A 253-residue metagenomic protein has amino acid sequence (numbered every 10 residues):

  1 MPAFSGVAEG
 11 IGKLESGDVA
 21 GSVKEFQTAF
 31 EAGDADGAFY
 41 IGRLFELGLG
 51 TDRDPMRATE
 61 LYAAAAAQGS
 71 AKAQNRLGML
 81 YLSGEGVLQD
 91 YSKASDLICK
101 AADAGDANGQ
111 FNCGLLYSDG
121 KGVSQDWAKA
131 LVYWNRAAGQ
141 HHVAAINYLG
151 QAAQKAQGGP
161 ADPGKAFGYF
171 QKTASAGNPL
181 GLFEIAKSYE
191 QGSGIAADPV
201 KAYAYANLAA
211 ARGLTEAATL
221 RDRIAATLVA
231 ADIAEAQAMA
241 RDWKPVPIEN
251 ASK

Functional and structural regions predicted by a protein language model:
M1-Q27, E31-A32, D36-Y40, E249 (+1 more regions): N-terminal leader/linker segments that initiate helical-solenoid repeat arrays
P2-G6, D34, D106, N112 (+1 more regions): Generic helix N-cap/helix-start motif at coil->alpha-helix transitions
G6-K13, A29, A38-L47, T51 (+8 more regions): Hydrophobic face of amphipathic alpha-helices that form TPR/SEL1-like repeat modules and related alpha-solenoid
E31-A35, L47-L49, D54, A67-S70 (+12 more regions): Short helix-capping/linker turns of helical repeat alpha-solenoids
A211-K253: Terminal, low-structured helical/coil segments at or just beyond the last alpha-helical repeat
